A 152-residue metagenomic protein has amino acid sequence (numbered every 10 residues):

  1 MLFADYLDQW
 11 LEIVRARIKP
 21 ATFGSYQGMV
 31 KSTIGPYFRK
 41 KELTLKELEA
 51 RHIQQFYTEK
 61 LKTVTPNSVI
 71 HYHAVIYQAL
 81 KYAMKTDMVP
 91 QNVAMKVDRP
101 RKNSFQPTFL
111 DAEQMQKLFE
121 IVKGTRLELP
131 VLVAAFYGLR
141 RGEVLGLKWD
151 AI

Functional and structural regions predicted by a protein language model:
F3-L7, L11-M88, S104: N-terminal core-binding DNA-recognition domain of tyrosine site-specific recombinases/integrases
P66, I70-Y72, K85, V89-Q91 (+1 more regions): Basic, Lys/Arg- and aromatic-enriched nucleic-acid-binding interface segment
K148-I152: Short, intrinsically disordered, charge-balanced linker/junction segments flanking boundaries in proteins
